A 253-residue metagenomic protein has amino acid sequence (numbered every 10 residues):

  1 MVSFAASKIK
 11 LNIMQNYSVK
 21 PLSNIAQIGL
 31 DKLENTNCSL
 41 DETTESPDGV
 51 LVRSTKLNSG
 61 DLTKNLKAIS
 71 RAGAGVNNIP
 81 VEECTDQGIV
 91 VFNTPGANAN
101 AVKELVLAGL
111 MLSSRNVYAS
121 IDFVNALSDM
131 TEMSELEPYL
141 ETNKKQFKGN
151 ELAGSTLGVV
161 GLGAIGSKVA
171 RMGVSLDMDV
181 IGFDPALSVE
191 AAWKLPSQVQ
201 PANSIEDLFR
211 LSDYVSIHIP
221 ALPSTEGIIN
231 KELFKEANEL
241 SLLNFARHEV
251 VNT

Functional and structural regions predicted by a protein language model:
L11-T94, R210, N230: An N-terminal-biased, well-structured beta-alpha scaffold segment characteristic of Rossmann-like dinucleotide-binding
Q15-N16, L66, A153-T156, L240: Phosphate-coordination loops involved in phosphoryl transfer and adenosine-cofactor binding
Q15-S18, C38-S39, A99, L110 (+3 more regions): Structural/interface elements that position substrates and couple domains in central-metabolism enzymes
T55-G60, P185-T253: Rossmann-like adenosine-cofactor binding region
P95-T156: Phosphate-binding beta-alpha-beta segment of Rossmann-like dinucleotide-binding domains, i.e., the NAD(P)
L162-G163: Glycine-rich Rossmann-fold phosphate-binding loop(s) that bind the pyrophosphate of adenine dinucleotide cofactors
G166-S167: N-terminal Rossmann-fold NAD(P) dinucleotide-binding loop
G173: Aromatic pocket-lining residues of Rossmann-like dinucleotide-binding sites
